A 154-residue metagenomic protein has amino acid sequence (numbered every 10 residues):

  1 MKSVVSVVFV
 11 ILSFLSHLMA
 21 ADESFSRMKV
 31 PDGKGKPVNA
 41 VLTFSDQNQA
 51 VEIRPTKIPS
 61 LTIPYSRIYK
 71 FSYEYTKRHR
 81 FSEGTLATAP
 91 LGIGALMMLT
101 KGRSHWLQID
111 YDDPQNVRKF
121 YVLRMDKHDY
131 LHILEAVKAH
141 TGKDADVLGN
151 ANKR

Functional and structural regions predicted by a protein language model:
M1-K2: N-terminal secretory signal peptides that target proteins for export/translocation
S6-S16: Bacterial N-terminal signal peptides
I11, G33-G35, F44, M98-T100 (+1 more regions): Sterically constrained small-residue positions within well-ordered secondary structures of folded domains
S16-A50: Anionic N-terminal interaction surfaces
A21, Y69-R154: Acidic, Ser/Thr- and proline-rich intrinsically disordered linker/docking segments of eukaryotic scaffolds
D32-K34, I53-K57, Y111-Q115: Short acidic, glycine-rich loop/turn motifs
P37-N39, D46-N48, I63-S66, S104-W106 (+1 more regions): Extracytoplasmic
S45-S82: Add "or lipid-surface remodeling" -> "...that mediate pore formation, membrane permeabilization, membrane fusion
